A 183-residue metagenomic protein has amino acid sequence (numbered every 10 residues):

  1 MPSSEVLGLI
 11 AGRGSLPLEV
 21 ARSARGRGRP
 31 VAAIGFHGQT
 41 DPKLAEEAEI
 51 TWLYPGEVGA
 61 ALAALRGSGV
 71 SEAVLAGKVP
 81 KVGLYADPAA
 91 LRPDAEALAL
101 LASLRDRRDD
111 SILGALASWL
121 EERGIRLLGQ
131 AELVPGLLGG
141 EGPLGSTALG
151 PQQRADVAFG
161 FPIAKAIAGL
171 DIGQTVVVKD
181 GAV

Functional and structural regions predicted by a protein language model:
P2-F36: N-terminal basic/disordered segments at the start of proteins
P2-V6, R27-P30, S68-S71, E122-I125 (+2 more regions): Short coil/turn connectors at secondary-structure junctions
L7, A97-D110, G142-Q153: Flexible, glycine/proline-enriched loop segments at strand-loop-helix junctions that form or flank small-ligand binding
L9-A11, A33-I34, A73-A76, L127-A131 (+1 more regions): General beta-strand structural signal in soluble alpha/beta enzymes
R13, K78-K81, A182: Short glycine-rich anion-binding loops that position phosphate/pyrophosphate groups of nucleotides and phosphorylated
G35-P55: N-terminal beta-loop-helix "entrance" segment that forms/cooperates in small-molecule cofactor or anionic ligand
A61-L133: N-terminal glycine-rich phosphate/adenylate-binding segment common to multiple enzyme folds
L116-E132, G136-V183: Internal active-site segments that recognize and position negatively charged phosphoryl groups and nucleotide moieties
